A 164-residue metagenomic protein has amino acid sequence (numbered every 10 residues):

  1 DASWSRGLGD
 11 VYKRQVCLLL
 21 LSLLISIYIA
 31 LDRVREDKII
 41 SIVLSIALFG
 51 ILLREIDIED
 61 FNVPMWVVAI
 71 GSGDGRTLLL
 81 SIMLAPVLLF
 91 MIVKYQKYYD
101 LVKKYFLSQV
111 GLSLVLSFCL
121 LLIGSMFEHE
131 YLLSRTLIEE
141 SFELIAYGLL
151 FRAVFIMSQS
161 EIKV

Functional and structural regions predicted by a protein language model:
D1-Y12: Single conserved hydrophobic/aromatic residue that forms the stacking wall/gate of nucleotide- or nucleobase-binding
R6, D60-G71, Y131-E139: Membrane-interface interhelical loops and short amphipathic "cap" helices that link adjacent transmembrane segments
Q15-Y28, L79-K94, E143-S160: Hydrophobic cores of alpha-helical transmembrane segments in multi-pass inner/ER membrane proteins, independent
Y28-I40, K97-S108: Membrane-interface helix-boundary motifs at transmembrane edges
S45, I51-K104: Membrane-proximal helix-loop-helix units in multi-pass membrane proteins
I51-P64, F118-L133: C-terminal ends of transmembrane alpha-helices and the immediately adjacent extracellular/lumenal or cytosolic loop
Y95-F118, I138: Membrane-helix boundary/juxtamembrane motif in polytopic membrane proteins
D100-K103, L120-S160: Terminal transmembrane helical module of multi-pass membrane proteins
